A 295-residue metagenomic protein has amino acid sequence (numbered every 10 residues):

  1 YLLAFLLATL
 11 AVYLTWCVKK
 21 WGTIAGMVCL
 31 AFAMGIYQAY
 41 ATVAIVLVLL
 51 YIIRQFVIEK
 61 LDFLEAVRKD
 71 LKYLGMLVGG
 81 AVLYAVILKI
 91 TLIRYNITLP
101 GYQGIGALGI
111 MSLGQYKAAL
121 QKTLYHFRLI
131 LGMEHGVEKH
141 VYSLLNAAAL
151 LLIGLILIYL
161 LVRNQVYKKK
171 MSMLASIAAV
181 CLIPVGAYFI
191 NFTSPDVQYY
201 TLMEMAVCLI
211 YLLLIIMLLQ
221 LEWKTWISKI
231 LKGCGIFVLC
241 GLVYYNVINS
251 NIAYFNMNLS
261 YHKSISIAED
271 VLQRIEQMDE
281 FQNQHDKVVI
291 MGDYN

Functional and structural regions predicted by a protein language model:
L6-T15, V28-F32, I45-I53, I153-I158 (+3 more regions): Transmembrane alpha-helical segments
A8-T23, Q55-L61: Membrane-interface transmembrane helices that cradle and orient dolichyl/undecaprenyl
T23, Q220-N249: Signature aromatic-anchored transmembrane alpha helix within multi-pass, membrane-resident enzymes that catalyze glycan
I24-A31, A175-V180, K232-C240: Central hydrophobic cores of alpha-helical transmembrane segments in multi-pass integral membrane proteins
A31, G35-E59, F63-M205: Transmembrane catalytic cores of multi-pass membrane glycosyltransferases and polysaccharide-assembly enzymes
S112-A119, L182-N191, V207-E222, L242-Y254 (+1 more regions): C-terminal transmembrane-bundle signature of multipass membrane proteins, characterized by strong activation on
L242-N295: Membrane-embedded, lumen/periplasm-facing catalytic core of multi-pass transferases that use lipid-linked donors
